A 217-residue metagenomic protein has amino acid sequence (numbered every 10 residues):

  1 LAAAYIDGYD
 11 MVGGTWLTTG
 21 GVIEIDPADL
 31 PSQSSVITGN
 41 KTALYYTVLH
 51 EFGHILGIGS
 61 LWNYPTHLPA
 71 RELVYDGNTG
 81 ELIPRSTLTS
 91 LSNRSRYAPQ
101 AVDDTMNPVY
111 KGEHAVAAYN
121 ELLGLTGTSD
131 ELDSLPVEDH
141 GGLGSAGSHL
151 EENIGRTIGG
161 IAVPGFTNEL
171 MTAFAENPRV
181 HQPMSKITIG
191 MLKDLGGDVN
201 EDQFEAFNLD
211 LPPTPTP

Functional and structural regions predicted by a protein language model:
L1-L49, H54-P217: Extracellular zinc-dependent metalloprotease catalytic-domain scaffold
